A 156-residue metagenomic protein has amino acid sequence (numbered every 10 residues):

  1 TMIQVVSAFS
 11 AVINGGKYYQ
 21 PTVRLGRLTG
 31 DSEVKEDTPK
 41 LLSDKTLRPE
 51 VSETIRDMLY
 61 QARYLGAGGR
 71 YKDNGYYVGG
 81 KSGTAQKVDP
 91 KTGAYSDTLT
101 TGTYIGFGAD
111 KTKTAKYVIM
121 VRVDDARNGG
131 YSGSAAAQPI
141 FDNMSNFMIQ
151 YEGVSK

Functional and structural regions predicted by a protein language model:
T1-L42, L59-S155: Active-site beta-strand/loop architecture of penicillin-binding DD-peptidases
K40-L41, K45, P49-E50: A structural-propensity feature for long, helix-poor, extended segments
